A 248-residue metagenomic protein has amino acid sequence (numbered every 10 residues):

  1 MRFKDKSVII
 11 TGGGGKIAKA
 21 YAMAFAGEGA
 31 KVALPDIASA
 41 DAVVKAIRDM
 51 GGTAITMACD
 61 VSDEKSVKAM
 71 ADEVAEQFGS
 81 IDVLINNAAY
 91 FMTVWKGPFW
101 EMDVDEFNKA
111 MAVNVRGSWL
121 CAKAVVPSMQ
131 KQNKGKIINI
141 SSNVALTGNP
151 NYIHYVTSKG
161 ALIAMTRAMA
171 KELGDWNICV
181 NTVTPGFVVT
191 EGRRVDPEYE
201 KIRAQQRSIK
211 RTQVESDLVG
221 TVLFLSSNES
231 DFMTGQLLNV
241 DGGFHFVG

Functional and structural regions predicted by a protein language model:
R2-A33: Canonical Rossmann dinucleotide-binding motif of NAD(H)/NADP(H)-dependent dehydrogenases/reductases, specifically
F91, K96, T147, L223 (+1 more regions): Short C-terminal tail/terminal secondary-structure segment of NAD(P)H-dependent dehydrogenase/reductase domains
W95-F99, D103-N108, R203: Substrate-binding pocket helix/loop in short-chain dehydrogenase/reductase
A122, S158, T166: Active-site helix of classical SDR
P127, K171-D175, D231: Alpha-helical segment proximal to the catalytic Tyr-Lys
S142: Residue(s) in the substrate-gating loop at a strand-loop-helix junction that position the organic substrate next
T182, A204-E229, M233, V240-G242: C-terminal helical subdomain
